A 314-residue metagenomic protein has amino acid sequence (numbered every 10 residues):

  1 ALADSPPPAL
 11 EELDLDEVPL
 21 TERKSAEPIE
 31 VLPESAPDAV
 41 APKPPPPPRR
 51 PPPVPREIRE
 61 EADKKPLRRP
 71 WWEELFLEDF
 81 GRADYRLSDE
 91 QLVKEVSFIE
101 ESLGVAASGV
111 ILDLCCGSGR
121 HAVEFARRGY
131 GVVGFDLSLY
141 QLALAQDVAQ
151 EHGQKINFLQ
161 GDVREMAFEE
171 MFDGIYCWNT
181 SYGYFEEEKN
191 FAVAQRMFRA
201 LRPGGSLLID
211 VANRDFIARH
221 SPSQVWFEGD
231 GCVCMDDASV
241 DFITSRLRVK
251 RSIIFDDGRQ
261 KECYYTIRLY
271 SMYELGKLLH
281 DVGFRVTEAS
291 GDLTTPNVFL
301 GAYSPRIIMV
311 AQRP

Functional and structural regions predicted by a protein language model:
A1-A62: Low-complexity, Pro/Ser/Thr/Gly/Ala-rich intrinsically disordered linkers and tails that serve as
R56-A106: Conserved class I S-adenosyl-L-methionine
S108-G117: Conserved class I S-adenosyl-L-methionine
A122-E165: Class I SAM-dependent methyltransferase SAM/SAH-binding core
A167-G174: A short acidic, Gly/Pro-enriched loop at the edge of an enzyme's catalytic core that lines a small-molecule cofactor
F191-P203: A short glycine-rich, Lys/Arg-flanked "PGG" loop and its adjoining helix->strand segment in the class I
L208-K277: SAM-dependent methyltransferase
M272-P314: C-terminal lobe and adjacent flexible extensions of AdoMet/dcAdoMet transferase-like proteins
